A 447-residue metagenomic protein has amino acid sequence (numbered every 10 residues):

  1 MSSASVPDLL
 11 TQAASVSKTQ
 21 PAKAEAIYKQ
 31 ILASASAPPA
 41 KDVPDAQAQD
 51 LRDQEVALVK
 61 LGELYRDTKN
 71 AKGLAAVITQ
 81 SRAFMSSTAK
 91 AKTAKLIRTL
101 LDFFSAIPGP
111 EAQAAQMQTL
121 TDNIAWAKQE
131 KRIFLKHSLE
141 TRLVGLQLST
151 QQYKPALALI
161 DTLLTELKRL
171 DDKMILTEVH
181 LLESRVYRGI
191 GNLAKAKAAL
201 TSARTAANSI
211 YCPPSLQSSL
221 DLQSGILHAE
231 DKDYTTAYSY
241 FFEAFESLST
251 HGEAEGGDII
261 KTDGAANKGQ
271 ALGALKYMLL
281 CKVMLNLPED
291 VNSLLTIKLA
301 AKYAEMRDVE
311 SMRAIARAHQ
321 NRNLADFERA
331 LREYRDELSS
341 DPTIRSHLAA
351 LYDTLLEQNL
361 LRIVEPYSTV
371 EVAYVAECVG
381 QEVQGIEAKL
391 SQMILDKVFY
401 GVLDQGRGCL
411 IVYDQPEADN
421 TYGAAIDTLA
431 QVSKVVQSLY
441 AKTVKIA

Functional and structural regions predicted by a protein language model:
M1-R132, K136-S149, K154-T165, R169-A447: Charged, E/D/K/R/S-rich low-complexity terminal regions of large eukaryotic assembly subunits
